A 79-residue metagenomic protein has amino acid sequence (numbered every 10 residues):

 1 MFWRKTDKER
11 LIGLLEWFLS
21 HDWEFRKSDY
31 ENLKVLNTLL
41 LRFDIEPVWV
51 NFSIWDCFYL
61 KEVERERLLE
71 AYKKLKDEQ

Functional and structural regions predicted by a protein language model:
M1-E9, R65, E70-Q79: Short intrinsically disordered terminal tails
F2-D29: N-terminal acidic leader/helix
S20-L69, K73: Acidic, low-complexity, intrinsically disordered interaction modules
